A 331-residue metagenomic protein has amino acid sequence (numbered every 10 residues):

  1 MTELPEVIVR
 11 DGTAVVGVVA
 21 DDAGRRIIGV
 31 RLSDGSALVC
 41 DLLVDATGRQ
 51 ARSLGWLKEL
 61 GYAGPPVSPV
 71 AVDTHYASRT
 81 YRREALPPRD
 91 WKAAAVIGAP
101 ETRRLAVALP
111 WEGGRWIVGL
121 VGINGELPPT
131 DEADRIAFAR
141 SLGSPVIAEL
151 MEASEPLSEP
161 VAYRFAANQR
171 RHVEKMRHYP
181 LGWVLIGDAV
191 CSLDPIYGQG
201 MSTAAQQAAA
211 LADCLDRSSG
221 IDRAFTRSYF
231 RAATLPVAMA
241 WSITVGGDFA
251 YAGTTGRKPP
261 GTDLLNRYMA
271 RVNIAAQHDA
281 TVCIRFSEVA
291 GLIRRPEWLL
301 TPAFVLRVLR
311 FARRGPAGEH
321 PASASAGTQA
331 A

Functional and structural regions predicted by a protein language model:
E3-G143: Predominantly flavin-linked oxidoreductase catalytic cores and closely associated redox partners
L4, G64, P88, L142-E149 (+6 more regions): Short secondary-structure junctions and interdomain/linker hinges
L43-V44, S202, K258-T262: A short, ordered amphipathic alpha-helix with a cationic face
A51, A133, A205-Q206, N266 (+1 more regions): A structural signal for well-ordered alpha-helical segments within the folded catalytic domains of diverse enzymes
S53-W56, I196, Q206, I243 (+1 more regions): Short, function-defining helix-loop hinge/capping sites that tune catalysis or transport
R115-G119, I186-A189, Q207-D213, G246-A252: Short acidic (Asp/Glu) and glycine-rich catalytic loops that position anionic groups and cofactors
E126-M239: FAD/FMN-dependent oxidoreductases across multiple families
A212-A331: C-terminal helical "tail/cap" subdomain of flavin- and related membrane-associated enzymes
